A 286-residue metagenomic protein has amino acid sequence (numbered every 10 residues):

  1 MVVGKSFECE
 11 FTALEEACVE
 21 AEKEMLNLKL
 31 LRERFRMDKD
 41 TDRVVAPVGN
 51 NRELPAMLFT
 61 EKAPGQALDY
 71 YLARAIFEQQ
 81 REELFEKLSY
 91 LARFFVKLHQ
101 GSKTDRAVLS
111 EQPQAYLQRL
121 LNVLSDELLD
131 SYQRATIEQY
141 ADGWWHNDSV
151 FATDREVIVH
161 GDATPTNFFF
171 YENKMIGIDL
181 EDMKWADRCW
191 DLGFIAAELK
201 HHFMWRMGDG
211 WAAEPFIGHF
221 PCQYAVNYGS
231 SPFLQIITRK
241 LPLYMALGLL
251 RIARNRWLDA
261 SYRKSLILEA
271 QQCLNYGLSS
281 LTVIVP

Functional and structural regions predicted by a protein language model:
M1-E24, Q80: ATP-binding glycine-rich loop module of kinase domains
M1-G4, W145-W190: Active-site acidic catalytic loop and adjacent metal/ATP-binding pocket of ATP-dependent phosphoryl transfer enzymes
L31-F35, Q66-A107: Conserved kinase catalytic-core helix
T41-A56: Short beta-strand micro-motifs within the conserved protein kinase catalytic domain, predominantly in the N-lobe
L54-A67: Conserved short submotifs of the Hanks-type protein kinase catalytic core that shape the nucleotide-binding pocket
K103-H160: An alpha-helical support segment within catalytic cores of ATP-dependent transferases
W190-G229, M245-R263: Active-site activation/catalytic loop segments of kinase-like enzymes and analogous catalytic loops in related
R254-P286: Regulatory N- and C-terminal appendages and interdomain linkers associated with kinase/kinase-like NTP transferase
